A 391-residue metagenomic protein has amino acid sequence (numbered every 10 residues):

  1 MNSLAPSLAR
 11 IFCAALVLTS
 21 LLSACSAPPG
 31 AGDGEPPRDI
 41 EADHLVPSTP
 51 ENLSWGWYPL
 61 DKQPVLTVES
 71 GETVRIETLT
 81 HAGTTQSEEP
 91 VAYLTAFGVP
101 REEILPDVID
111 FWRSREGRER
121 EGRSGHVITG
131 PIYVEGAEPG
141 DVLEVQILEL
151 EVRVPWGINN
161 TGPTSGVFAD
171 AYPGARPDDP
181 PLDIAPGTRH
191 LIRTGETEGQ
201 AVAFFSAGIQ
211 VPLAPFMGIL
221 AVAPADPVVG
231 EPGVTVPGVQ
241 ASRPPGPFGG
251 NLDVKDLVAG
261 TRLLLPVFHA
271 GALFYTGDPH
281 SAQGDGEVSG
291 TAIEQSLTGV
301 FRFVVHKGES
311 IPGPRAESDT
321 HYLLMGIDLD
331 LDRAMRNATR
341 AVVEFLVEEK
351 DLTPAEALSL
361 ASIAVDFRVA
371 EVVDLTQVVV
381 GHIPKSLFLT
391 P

Functional and structural regions predicted by a protein language model:
N2-C13: Bacterial N-terminal signal peptides that target proteins for export
L22-A24: C-terminal motif of bacterial Sec signal peptides marking the signal peptidase cleavage site
S26-D33: Bacterial lipoprotein signal-peptidase II cleavage site
P37-W55, P106-G125, A223-R243: Short, basic/aromatic beta-hairpin or loop at an interaction surface
P47-E121: N-terminal, Lys/Arg-enriched amphipathic/low-complexity engagement segments that precede the first folded domain
W57-Q63, H126-I132, P247-L252, E344: Short alpha-helix capping/helix-loop boundary micro-motifs
V142-K307, R340, V347, P354-A355 (+2 more regions): Glycine-rich anion/phosphate-binding loop at the beta-strand->alpha-helix junction
E309-A355, L360: A hydrophobic, small-residue-rich beta->alpha segment in the mid-to-C-terminal subdomain of diverse proteins
